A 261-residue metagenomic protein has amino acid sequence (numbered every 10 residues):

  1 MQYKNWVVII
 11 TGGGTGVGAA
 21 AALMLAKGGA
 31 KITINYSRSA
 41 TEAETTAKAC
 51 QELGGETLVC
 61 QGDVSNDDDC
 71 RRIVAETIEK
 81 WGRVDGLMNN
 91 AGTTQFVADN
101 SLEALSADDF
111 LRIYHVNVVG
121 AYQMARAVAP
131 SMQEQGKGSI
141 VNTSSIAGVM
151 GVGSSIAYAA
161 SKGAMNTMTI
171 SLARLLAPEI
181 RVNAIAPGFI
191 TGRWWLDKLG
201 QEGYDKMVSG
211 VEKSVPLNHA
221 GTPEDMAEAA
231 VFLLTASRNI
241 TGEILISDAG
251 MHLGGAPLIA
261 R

Functional and structural regions predicted by a protein language model:
Q2, Y122, H219-S247, H252: C-terminal substrate-recognition "lid" of short-chain dehydrogenase/reductases
V7, G12-G16: Conserved glycine-rich cofactor-binding loop
C70, A98-L102, S106-L111, I140 (+1 more regions): Substrate-binding pocket helix/loop in short-chain dehydrogenase/reductase
A125, S161, T169: Active-site helix of classical SDR
P130, A173-P178: Alpha-helical segment proximal to the catalytic Tyr-Lys
S145: Residue(s) in the substrate-gating loop at a strand-loop-helix junction that position the organic substrate next
A177-R181, I240-G242: Short, small/polar-rich loop/turn modules that mediate ligand/substrate recognition or access, typified
